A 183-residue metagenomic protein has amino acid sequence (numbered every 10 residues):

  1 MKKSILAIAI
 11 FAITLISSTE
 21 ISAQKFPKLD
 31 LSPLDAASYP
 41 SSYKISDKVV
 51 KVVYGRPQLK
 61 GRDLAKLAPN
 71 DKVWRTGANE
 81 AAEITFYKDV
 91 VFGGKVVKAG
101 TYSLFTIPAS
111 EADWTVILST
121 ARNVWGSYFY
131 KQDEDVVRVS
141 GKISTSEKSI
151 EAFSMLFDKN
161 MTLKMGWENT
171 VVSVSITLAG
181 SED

Functional and structural regions predicted by a protein language model:
M1-F26: Bacterial Sec-dependent N-terminal signal peptides
L6, V52, A99-G100, V174: Short capping micro-motif at the N-terminus of alpha-helices
T19, A112, D135: Residue-level signal for beta-strand positions within conserved beta-sheet cores that form or flank
T19-Y39, F86-V90, K95-G100: Short, charged N-terminal helix-start/capping segments
I21, V50, A82-I84, V116 (+1 more regions): A broad, low-specificity signal marking well-ordered, structured residues that form hydrophobic/aromatic
Q24-R75, V124-D183: Primarily secretory-pathway and cell-envelope proteins
W74-V124: Mid-length scaffold segments of soluble, non-membrane domains
